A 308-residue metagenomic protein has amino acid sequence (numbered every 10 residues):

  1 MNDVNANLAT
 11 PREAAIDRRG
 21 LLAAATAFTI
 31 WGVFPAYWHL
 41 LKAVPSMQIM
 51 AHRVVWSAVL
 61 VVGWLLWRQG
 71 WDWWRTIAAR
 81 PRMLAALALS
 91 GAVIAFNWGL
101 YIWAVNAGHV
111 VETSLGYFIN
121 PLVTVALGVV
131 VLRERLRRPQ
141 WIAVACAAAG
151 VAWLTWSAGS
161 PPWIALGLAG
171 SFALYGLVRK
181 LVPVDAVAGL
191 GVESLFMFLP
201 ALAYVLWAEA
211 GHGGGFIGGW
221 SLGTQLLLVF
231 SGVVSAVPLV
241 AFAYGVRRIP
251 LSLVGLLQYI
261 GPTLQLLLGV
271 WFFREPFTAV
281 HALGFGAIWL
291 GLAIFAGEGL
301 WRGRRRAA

Functional and structural regions predicted by a protein language model:
M1-T26, V59-L89, R138, L190 (+3 more regions): Membrane-interface interhelical linkers
N2-D3, Y259-A308: C-terminal-most transmembrane helix of multi-pass membrane proteins
N2-Q48, A149-L181, A203, L268 (+1 more regions): Glycine-/small-residue-enriched transmembrane alpha-helix faces in small-molecule transporters and effluxers
A6, V61, P139-T155, L166-L168 (+1 more regions): Hydrophobic transmembrane alpha-helices of multi-pass small-molecule transport proteins
A25, T29-V33, Y37, A88-V105 (+4 more regions): Hydrophobic alpha-helical transmembrane segments of multi-pass membrane transport proteins, especially secondary
A43-Q48, G99-G116, V240-L257, P276: Structural motif at transmembrane-helix junctions in multi-pass transporters
W103, N120-Q140, T263-A282: C-terminal transmembrane-helix exit sites in multi-pass transporters
L115-I119, A186-F196, A236-W271: Helix-helix packing/entry segments at the starts of transmembrane helices
